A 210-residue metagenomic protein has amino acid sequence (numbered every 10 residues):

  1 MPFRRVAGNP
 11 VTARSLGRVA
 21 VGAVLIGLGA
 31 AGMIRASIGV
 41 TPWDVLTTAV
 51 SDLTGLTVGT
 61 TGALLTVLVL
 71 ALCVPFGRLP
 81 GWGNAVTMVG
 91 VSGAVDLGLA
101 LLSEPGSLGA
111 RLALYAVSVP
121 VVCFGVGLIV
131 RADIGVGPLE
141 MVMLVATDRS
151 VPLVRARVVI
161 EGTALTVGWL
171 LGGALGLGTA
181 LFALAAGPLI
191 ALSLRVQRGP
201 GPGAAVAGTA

Functional and structural regions predicted by a protein language model:
M1-A210: Core subunits and conserved enzymes of cellular information-processing and envelope-translocation systems across
